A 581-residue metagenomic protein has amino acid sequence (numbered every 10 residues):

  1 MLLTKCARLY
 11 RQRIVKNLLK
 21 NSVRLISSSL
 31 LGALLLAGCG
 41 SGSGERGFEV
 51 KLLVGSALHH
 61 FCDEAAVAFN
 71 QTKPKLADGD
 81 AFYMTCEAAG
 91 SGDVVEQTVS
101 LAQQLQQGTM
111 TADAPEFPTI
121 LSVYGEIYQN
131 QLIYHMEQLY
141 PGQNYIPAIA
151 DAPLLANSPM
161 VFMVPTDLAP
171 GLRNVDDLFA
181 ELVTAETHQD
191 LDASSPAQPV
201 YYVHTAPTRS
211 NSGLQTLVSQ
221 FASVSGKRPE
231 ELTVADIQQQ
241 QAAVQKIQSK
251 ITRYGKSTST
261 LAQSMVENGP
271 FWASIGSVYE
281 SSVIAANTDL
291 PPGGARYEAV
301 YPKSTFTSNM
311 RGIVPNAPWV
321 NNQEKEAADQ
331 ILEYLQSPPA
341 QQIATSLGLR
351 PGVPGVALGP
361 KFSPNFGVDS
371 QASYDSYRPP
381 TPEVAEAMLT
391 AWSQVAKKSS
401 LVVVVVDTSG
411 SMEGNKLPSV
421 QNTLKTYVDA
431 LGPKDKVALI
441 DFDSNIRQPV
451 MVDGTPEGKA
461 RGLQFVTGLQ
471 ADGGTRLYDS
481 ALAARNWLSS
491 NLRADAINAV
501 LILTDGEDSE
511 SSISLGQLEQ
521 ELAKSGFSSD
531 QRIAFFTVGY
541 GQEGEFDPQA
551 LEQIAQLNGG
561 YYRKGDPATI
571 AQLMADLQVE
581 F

Functional and structural regions predicted by a protein language model:
G42-P199, A206: N-terminal segment of the mature folded domain
V161-L168, S308-E326, I343-G348: A bilobed periplasmic-binding-protein/Venus flytrap-type ligand-binding module shared by bacterial periplasmic
S219-V300: Ligand-binding pocket segment of bilobal, Venus flytrap-like solute-binding proteins
G294, G506-L557, R563-G565, M574-L577: VWA/integrin I-like adhesion module and closely mimicked acidic/polar interface patches used
L332-G355: Periplasmic-binding protein-like
G352-V403, G410-P418, D429-L431, R447-Q448 (+1 more regions): Acidic, polar low-complexity linker/tail segments
K397-G454, Q470, L477-R485, A496-T504 (+1 more regions): Von Willebrand factor
K436-G468, A483-A494, S511-G516, G544-Q556: Short beta-strand-loop
